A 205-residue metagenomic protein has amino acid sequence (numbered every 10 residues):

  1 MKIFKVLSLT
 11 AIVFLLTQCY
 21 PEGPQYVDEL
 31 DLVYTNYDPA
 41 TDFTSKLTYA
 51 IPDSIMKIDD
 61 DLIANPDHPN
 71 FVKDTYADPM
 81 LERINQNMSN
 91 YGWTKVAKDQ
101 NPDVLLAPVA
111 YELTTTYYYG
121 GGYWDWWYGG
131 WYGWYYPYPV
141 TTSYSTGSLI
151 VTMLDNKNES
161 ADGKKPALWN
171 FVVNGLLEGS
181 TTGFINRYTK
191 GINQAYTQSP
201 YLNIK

Functional and structural regions predicted by a protein language model:
M1-S8: Bacterial N-terminal signal peptides that target proteins for export
L15-Q18: C-terminal motif of bacterial Sec signal peptides marking the signal peptidase cleavage site
Y20-G23, L30-P39, Y144-T152, K157-L168 (+1 more regions): C-terminal/domain-edge helix-coil "capping" segments
D31-A64: Compositionally biased P/S/T/G-rich terminal and signal peptide-adjacent segments that lie outside catalytic cores
D42-T44, K98-N101, T142-S145, A161-D162: Extracellular/periplasmic catalytic domains that process cell-envelope and extracellular macromolecules
L47, Y76, M80, I84 (+2 more regions): Stable alpha-helical elements in mature extracytoplasmic
S54-A107: N-terminal segment of the mature soluble domain
L105-E159: Surface-exposed short loop/turn segments
